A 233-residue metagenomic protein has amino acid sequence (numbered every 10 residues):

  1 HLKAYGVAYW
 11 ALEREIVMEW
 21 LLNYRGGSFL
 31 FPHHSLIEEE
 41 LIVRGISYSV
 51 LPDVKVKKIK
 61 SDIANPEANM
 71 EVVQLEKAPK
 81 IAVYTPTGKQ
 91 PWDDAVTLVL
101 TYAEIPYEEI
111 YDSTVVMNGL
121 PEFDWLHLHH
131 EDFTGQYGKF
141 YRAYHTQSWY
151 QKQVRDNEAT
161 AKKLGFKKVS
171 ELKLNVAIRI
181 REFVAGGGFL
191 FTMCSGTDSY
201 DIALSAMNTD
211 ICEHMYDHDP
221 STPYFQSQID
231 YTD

Functional and structural regions predicted by a protein language model:
H1-D94, A103-P106: Hydrophobic targeting/anchoring helices
A4, I37, W92, V96 (+4 more regions): Stable alpha-helical elements in mature extracytoplasmic
M18-Y24, I110-S113, E213-D217: Surface-exposed patches in mature extracellular/periplasmic domains of secreted proteins
N23-S35, P121-F123, P220-S221, S227: Acidic helix-start/capping segments at beta-turn-to-alpha-helix junctions
R25-S28, S35-L36, V54-K58, T87-Q90 (+5 more regions): Solvent-exposed loop/turn segments at secondary-structure junctions within structured extracellular/periplasmic domains
E104-N118: A short, well-structured beta->alpha microelement
F123-S199: Short alpha-beta junction capping motif
M193-D233: An acidic, glycine-rich "communication" segment
